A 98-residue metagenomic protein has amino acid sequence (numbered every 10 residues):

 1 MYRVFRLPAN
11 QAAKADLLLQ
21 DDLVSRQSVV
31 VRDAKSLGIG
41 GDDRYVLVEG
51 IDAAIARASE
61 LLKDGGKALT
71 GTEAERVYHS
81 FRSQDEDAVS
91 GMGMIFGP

Functional and structural regions predicted by a protein language model:
M1, V29-G41: Short, flexible, solvent-exposed loop/turn segments with mixed acidic/basic and small polar residues
M1-Y2, A13-L17, F81-A88: Long, non-globular segments of proteins
R3-K14, A68-T72: Long, compositionally biased, intrinsically disordered regions
L7-A34: Short amphipathic alpha-helix segments
P8-A12, E49-A56: Helix N-cap motif at beta-to-alpha junctions
D16-L23, A56-K67: Short amphipathic alpha-helices in soluble, non-transmembrane regions that often serve as interface/regulatory elements
S28-R32, D64-S83: Conserved short beta-strand edge segments in small beta-sheet-based binding/regulatory domains
Y78-P98: Short, low-order "capping/linker" segments at domain edges
